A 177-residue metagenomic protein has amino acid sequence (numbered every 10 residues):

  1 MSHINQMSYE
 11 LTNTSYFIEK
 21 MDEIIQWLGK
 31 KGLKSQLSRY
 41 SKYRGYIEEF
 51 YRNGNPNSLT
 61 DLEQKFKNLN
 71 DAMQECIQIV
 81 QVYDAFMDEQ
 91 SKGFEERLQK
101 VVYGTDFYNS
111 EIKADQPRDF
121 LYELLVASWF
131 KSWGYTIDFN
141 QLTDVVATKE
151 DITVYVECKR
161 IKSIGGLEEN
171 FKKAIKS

Functional and structural regions predicted by a protein language model:
M1-G32: Terminal, charged accessory segments of proteins
N13-Y16, Q36-P117: Interdomain/boundary linker segments immediately adjacent to catalytic/signaling cores
D119-K131: Cysteine-centered nucleophilic/redox motifs
A127, V146, K172-K176: Short, well-ordered alpha-helical packing segments
F130, V145-A147, I152-R160: Conserved catalytic cores of phosphodiester-cleaving nucleases, focusing on short active-site segments
W133-V145: Short, well-structured beta-strand/strand-turn elements
K159-S177: Catalytic cores of nucleic-acid endonucleases
